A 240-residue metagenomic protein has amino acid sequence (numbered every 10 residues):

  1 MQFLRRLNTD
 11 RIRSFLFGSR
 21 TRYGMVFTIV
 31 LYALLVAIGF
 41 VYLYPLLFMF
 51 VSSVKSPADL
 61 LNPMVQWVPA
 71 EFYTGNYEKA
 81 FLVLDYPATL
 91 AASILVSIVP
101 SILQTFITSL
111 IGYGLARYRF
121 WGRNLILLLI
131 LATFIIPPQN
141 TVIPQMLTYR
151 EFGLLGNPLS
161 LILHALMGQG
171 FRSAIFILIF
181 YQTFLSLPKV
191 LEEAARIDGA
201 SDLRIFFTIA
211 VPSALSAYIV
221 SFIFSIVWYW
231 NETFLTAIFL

Functional and structural regions predicted by a protein language model:
M1-R22: Short, Lys/Arg-rich, polar N-terminal cytosolic tail immediately upstream of the first transmembrane signal-anchor
L4-D10, F27-L240: A structural signal for multi-pass alpha-helical bundles of membrane permease subunits that mediate small-molecule
